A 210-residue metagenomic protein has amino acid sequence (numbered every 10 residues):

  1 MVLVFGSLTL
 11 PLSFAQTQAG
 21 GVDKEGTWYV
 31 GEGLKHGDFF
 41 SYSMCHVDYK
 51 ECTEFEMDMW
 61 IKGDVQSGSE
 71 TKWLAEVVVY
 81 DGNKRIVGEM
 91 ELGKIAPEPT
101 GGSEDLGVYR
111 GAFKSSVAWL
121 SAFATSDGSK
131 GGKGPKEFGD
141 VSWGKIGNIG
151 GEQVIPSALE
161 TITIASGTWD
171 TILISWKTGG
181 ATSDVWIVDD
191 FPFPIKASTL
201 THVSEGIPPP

Functional and structural regions predicted by a protein language model:
M1-L3: Sec-dependent N-terminal signal peptides
F5-F14: C-terminal segment of classical bacterial N-terminal signal peptides
G6, K130, I187-D189: Residue-level detector of alpha-helical hydrophobic segments embedded in or interacting with membranes
Q16-E98, G134-P210: Acidic, serine/threonine-rich low-complexity disordered tracts
V87-A124: Intrinsically disordered, low-complexity, charged/polar segments
S115-V141: Soluble non-transmembrane domains of integral membrane proteins
